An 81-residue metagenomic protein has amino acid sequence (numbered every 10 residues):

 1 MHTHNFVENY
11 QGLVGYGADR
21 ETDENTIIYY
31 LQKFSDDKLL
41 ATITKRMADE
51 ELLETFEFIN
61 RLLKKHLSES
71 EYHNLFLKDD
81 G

Functional and structural regions predicted by a protein language model:
M1-K38: N-terminal acidic leader/helix
R20, R46, R61-L63: Arginine residue identity/basic-tract feature
L39-F56: Acidic, low-complexity, intrinsically disordered interaction modules
L52-G81: Short, compact, well-ordered microdomains
